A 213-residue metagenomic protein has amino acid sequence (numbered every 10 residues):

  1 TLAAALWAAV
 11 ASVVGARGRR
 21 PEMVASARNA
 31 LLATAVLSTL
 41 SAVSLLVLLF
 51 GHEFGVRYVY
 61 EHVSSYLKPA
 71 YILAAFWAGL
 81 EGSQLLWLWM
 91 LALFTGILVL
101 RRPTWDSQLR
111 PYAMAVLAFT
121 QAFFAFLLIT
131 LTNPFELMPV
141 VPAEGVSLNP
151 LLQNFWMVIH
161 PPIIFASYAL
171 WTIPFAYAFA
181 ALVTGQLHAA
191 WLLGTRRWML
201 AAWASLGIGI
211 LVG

Functional and structural regions predicted by a protein language model:
L2-G213: Polytopic transmembrane helical bundles with strong interfacial aromatic enrichment
